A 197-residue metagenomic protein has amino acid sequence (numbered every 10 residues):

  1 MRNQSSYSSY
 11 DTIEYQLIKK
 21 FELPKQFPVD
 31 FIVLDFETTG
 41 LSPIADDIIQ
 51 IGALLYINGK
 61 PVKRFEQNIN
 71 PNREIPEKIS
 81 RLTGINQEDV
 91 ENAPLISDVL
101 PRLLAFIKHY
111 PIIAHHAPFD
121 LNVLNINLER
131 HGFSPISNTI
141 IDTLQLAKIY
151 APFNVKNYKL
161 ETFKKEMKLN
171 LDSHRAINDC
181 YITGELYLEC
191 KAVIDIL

Functional and structural regions predicted by a protein language model:
R2-I140, N157-H174: Conserved non-catalytic scaffold segment of RNase H-like nuclease domains
T38-G40, Q145, I182: Short, glycine/acidic-enriched loop or turn micro-motifs at the edges of active sites
I141-F153: Short, flexible loop segments at boundaries between secondary-structure elements
Q145-K148, K165, E185-L188: Generic alpha-helical structural context detector
N154-N157, C180: Hydrophobic faces of stable alpha-helices that mediate helix-helix packing
A176-L188: Acidic, divalent-metal-coordinating active-site segment for phosphoryl/phosphodiester hydrolysis, typified by short
C190-L197: Mixed-charge, glycine-rich, non-catalytic linkers/tails in nucleic-acid processing enzymes
